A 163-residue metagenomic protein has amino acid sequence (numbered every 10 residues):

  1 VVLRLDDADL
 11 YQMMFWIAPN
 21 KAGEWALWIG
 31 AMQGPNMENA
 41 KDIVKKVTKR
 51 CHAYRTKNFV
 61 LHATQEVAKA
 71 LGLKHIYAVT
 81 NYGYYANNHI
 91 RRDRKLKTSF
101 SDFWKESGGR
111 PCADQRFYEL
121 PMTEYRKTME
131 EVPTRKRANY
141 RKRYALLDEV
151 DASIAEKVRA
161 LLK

Functional and structural regions predicted by a protein language model:
V1-K46, R135, N139-K163: Non-catalytic substrate-recognition and accessory regions of acyl/acetyltransferase enzymes
Y11-M14, A18-P111: Acyl-donor binding region in acyl/amide transferases
N58, A68-K74, R116-T123, K157-L162: Noncatalytic linker/hinge segments flanking ATPase motor cores
T80-E149, S153, K157: Active-site/acyl-donor-binding loops of N-acyltransferases
